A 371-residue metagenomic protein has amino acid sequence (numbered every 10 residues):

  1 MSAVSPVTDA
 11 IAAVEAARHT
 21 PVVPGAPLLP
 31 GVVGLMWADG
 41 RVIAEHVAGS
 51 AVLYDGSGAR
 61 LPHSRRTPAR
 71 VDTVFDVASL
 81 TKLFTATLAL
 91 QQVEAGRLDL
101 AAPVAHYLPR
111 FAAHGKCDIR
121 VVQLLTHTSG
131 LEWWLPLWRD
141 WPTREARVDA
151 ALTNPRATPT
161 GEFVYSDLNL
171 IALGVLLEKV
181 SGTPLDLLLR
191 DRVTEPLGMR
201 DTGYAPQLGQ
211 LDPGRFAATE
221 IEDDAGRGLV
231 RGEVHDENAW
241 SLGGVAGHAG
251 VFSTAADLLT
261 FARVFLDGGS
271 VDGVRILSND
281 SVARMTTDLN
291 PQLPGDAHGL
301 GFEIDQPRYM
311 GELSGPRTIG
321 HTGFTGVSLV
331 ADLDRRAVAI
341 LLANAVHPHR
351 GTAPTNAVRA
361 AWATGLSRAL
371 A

Functional and structural regions predicted by a protein language model:
S5-F75: Short, conserved catalytic-motif segment at the N-terminal edge
I11-R18, G40, D76-A101, L173-E178 (+2 more regions): Active-site SXXK
P30-V32, T325-S328: Short loop/turn microsegments at loop-to-beta-strand junctions
R41, H46, V52, S57 (+1 more regions): Short, surface-exposed loop or secondary-structure junction motifs that flank catalytic or metal-binding residues
A44-H46, L329-V330, R336-H349: Short, well-ordered beta-strand elements
F75-A78, F163-Y165: Catalytic tyrosine of NAD(P)H-dependent dehydrogenase/reductases that use a Tyr as the general acid/base
D99-H114: Short, glycine/proline-biased beta-turn/loop segments that scaffold the active-site neighborhood
D267, V271, S281, T286-L289 (+1 more regions): Short, gly/Ser/Thr-rich active-site loops of penicillin-recognizing serine hydrolases
